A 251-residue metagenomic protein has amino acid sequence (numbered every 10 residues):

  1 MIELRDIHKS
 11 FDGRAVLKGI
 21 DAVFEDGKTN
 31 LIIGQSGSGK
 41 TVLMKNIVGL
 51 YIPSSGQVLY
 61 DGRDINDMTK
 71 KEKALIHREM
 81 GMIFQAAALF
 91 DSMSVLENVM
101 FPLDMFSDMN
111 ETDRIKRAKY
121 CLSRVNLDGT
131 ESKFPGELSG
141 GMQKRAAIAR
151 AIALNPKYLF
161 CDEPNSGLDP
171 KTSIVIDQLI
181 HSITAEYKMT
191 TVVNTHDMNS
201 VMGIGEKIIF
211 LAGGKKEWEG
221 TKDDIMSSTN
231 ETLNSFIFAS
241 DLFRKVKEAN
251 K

Functional and structural regions predicted by a protein language model:
V48: Helix-to-loop junction immediately C-terminal to a conserved catalytic motif
G56-D64: Conserved ABC transporter NBD signature motif
D64, E111-G129: Conserved ABC ATPase "signature" region
F134-L138, M142: Conserved ABC ATPase signature
A153-K157: A short, proline-enriched helix->beta-strand linker immediately N-terminal to the Walker B motif in ABC-type P-loop
L159-D162: Catalytic Walker B motif of ABC-type/P-loop ATPase nucleotide-binding domains
P170-T172: Helix N-cap at the start of a conserved alpha-helix in ABC-type nucleotide-binding domains
